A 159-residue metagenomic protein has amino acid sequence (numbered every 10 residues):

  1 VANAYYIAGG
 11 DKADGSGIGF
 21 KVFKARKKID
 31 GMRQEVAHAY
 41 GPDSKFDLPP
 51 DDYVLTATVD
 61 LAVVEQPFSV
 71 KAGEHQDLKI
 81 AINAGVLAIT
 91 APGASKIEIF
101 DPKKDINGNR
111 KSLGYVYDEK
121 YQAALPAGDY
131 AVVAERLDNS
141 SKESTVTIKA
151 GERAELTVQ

Functional and structural regions predicted by a protein language model:
V1-Q159: Short loop/turn and low-complexity linker motifs enriched in small/turn-promoting residues
